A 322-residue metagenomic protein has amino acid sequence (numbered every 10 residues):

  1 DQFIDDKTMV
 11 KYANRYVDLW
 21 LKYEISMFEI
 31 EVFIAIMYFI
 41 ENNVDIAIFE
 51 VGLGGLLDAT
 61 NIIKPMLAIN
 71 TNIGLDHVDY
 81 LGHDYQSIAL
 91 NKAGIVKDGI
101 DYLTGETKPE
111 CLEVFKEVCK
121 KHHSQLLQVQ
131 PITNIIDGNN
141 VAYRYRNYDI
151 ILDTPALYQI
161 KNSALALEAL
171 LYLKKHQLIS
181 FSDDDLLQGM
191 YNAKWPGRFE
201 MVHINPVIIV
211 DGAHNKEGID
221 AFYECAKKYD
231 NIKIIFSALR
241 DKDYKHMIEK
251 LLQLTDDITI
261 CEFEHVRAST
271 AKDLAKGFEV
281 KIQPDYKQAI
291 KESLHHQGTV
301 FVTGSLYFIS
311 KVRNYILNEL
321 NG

Functional and structural regions predicted by a protein language model:
D1-I63, L81, P109-E110: ATP-dependent carboxylate-amine ligase catalytic core
D1-Y16, D79-V96, K116-E117, M247-K250 (+1 more regions): Active-site-proximal loop->helix
T8-M9, I135-D149: Acidic-glycine-rich active-site phosphate/pyrophosphate-binding loop
E41-N42, I46-V51, A59-I69, I73-H77 (+2 more regions): Nucleotide phosphate-binding/pyrophosphate-handling subdomain across enzymes that bind or process nucleotide phosphates
G55-L56, K64-H123: Conserved catalytic-core segment of NTP-binding enzymes
G105-E106, V118-D137, D153-L157, D185-N192 (+5 more regions): Beta-strand->loop->alpha-helix junctions that form or flank phosphate-binding loops in nucleotide-handling enzymes
K108-L127, D137-N140, V207-I208, K216 (+1 more regions): C-terminal helical cap/extension that packs against the catalytic core of soluble nucleotide-cofactor enzymes
L306-G322: Glycine/aspartate-rich loop-and-adjacent alpha/beta segment that forms the canonical ThDP
